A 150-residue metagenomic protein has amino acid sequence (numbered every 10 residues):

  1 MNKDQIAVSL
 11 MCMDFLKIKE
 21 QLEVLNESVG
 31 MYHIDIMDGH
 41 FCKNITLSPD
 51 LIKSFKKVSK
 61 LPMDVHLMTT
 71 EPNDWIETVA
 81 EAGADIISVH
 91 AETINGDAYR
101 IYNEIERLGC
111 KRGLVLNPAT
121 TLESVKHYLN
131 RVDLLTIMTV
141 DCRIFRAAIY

Functional and structural regions predicted by a protein language model:
M1-S88, T93-G96, R100, K111-R112 (+2 more regions): Conserved N-terminal beta1-alpha1 strand-loop-helix module at the mouth
N103: Catalytic pocket-lining loop regions of alpha/beta-barrel enzymes, especially the amidohydrolase/enolase/GH5 lineages
E106: Anion (oxyanion) recognition and catalysis
V115-Y150: Histidine/lysine/aspartate-rich catalytic loop segments that bind and position anionic ligands
